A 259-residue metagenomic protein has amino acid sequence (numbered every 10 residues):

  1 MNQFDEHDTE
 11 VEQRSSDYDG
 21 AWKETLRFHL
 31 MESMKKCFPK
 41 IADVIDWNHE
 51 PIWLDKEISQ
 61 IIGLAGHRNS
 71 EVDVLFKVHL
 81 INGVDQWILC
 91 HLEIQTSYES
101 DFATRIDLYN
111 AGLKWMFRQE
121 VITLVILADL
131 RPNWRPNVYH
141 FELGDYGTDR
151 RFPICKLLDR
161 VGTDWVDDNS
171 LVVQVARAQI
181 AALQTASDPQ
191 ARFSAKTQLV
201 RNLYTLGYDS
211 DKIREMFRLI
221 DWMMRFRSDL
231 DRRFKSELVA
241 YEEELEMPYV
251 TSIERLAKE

Functional and structural regions predicted by a protein language model:
M1-R177, A195, L256-E259: Accessory alpha/beta interaction modules
Q3-E10, G83-T96, A186-E259: Short, charged alpha-helical interaction segments and adjacent helix-coil junctions
K35, L171-T185, F217-R225: Short, hydrophobic/amphipathic alpha-helical patches that form generic packing surfaces within helical domains
I61-G63, L183, P248: Short alpha-helix boundary/capping motifs
